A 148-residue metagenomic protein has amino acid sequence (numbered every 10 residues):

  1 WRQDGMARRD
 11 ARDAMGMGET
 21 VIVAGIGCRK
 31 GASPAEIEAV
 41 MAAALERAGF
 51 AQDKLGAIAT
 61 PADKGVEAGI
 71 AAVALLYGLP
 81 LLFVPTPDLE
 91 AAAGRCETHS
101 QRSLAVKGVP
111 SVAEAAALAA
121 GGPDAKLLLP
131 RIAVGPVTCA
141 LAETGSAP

Functional and structural regions predicted by a protein language model:
W1-A62, A142-T144, P148: Conserved mixed alpha/beta catalytic, RNA-binding, or beta-rich assembly cores of soluble enzyme, regulatory
G5-A7, E114-P148: C-terminal edge-of-domain segments
V21-A24, G56-A57, L81-L82, A125-L128 (+1 more regions): Structural motif
E36-A39, T60-P61, A105-K107, A117-A120: A short linear-motif detector with a strong N-terminal bias
A43, A72, E114-L118: Alpha-helical scaffold segments in soluble metabolic enzymes
A51, P61, E67-V112: Long, charge-dense
